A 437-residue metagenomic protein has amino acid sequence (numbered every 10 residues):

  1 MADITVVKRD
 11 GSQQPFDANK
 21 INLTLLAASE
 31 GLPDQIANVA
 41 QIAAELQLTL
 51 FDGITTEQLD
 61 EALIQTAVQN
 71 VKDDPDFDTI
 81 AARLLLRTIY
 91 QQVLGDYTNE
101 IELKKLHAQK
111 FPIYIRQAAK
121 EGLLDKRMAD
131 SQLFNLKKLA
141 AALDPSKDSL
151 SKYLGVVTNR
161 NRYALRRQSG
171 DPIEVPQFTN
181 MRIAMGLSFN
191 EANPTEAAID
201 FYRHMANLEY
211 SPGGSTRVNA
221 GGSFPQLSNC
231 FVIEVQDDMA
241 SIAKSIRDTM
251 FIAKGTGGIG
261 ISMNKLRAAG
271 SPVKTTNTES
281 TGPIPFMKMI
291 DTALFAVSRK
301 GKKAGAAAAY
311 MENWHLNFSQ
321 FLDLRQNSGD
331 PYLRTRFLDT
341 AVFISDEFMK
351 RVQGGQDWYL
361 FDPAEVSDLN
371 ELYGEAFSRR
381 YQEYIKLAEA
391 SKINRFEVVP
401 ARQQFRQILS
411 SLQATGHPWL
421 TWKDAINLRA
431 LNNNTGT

Functional and structural regions predicted by a protein language model:
M1-T437: Extended catalytic cores of very large enzyme megasubunits
